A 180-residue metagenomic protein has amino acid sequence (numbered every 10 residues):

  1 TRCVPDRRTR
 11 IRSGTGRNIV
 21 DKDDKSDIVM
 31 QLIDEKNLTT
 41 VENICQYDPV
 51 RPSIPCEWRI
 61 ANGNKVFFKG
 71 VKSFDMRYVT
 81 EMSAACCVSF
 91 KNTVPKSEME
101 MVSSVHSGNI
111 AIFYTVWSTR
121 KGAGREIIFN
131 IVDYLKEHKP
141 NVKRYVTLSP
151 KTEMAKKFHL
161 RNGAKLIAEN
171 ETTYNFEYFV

Functional and structural regions predicted by a protein language model:
D21-K65: Short amphipathic alpha-helix that is part of the acyltransferase structural core
I60-A84, S89-N92: A short helix-loop-beta-strand connector motif used in the catalytic cores of GNAT acetyltransferases and, in some
A85-I112: Conserved acyl-donor/pantetheine-binding loop and adjacent beta-alpha core of acyl/acetyltransferases and related
A111-A123: A short, internal acetyl-CoA/4′-phosphopantetheine-binding micro-motif in the GNAT/acyltransferase core
S118, Y145-K157: Conserved beta-strand-loop-alpha-helix junction that forms the acyl-donor binding cleft
K121-K136: Conserved acetyl-CoA-binding loop-helix of GNAT-fold acetyltransferases
L160-N170: Conserved acetyl-CoA-binding loop of GNAT-fold acetyltransferases
T172-V180: C-terminal "cap" of GNAT-fold acetyltransferases
